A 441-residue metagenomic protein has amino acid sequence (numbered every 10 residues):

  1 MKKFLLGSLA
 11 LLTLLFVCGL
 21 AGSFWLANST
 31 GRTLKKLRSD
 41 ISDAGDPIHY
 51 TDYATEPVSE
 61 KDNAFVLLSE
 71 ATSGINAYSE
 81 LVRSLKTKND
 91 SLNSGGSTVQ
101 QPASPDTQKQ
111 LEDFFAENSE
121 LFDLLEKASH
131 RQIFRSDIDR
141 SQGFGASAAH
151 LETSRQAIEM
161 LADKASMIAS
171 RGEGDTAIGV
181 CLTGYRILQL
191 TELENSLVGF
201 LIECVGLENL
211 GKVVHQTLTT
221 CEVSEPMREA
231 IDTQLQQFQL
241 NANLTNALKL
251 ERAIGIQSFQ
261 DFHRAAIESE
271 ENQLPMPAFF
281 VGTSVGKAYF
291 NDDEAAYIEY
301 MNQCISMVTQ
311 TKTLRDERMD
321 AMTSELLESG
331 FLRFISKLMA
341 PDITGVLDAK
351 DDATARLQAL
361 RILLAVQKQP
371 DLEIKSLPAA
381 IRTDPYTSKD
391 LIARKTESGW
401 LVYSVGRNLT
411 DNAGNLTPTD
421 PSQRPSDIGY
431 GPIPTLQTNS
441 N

Functional and structural regions predicted by a protein language model:
M1-N441: Short acidic linear motifs
